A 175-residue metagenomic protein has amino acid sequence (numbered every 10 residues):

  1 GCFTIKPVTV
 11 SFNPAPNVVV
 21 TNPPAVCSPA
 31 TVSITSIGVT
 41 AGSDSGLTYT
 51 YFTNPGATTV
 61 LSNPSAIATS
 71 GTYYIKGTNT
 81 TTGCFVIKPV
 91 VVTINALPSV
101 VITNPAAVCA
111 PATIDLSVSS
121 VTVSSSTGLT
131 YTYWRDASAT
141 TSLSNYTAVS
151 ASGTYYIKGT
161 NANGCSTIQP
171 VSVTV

Functional and structural regions predicted by a protein language model:
G1-I5, T81-I87, C109, A162-I168: Short, exposed coil/turn segments at beta-strand boundaries within extracellular/luminal domains
I5-S11, V86-I94, T167-V175: C-terminal edge beta-strand
P14, P55-A57, T81, A137-A139 (+1 more regions): Solvent-exposed strand-loop boundary residues in beta-sheet-rich modules
A15-N22, L97-N104: Proline-enriched interdomain boundary motifs that mark the N-terminal boundary and often initiate the first structured
A30-A41, A112-S124: A short beta-strand segment in extracellular, disulfide-stabilized domains
A41-P55, V123-R135: Solvent-exposed loop segments of extracellular immunoglobulin-like
V60-Y73, L143-Y155: Solvent-exposed segments in extracellular or luminal domains encompassing
